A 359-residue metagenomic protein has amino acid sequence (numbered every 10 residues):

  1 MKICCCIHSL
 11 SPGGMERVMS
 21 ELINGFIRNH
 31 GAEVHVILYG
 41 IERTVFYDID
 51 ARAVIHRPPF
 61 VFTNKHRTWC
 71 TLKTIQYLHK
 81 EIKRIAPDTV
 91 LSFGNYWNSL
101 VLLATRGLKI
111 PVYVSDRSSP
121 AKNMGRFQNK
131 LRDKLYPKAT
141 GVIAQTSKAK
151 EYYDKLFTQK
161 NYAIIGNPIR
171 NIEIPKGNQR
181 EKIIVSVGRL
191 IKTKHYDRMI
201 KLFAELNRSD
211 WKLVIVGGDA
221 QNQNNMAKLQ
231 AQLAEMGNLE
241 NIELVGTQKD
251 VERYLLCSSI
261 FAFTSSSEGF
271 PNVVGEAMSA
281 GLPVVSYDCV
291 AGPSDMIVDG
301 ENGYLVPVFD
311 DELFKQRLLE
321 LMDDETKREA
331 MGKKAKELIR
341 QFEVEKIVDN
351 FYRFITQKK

Functional and structural regions predicted by a protein language model:
C4, G177-K194, I200-F203, L213-V216: Conserved donor-binding/catalytic core segment of Leloir-type glycosyltransferases
E16-E21, K182, I191-E205, N225-K228 (+1 more regions): A conserved mid-protein helix/loop that constitutes part of the nucleotide-sugar donor-binding site
V36-R43, V187, K212-K228: Glycosyltransferase donor-sugar binding loop
S92-N98, D116: Short His-centered aromatic/hydrophobic patch
P137-E173: Donor nucleotide-sugar binding/catalytic pocket of nucleotide-sugar-dependent glycosyltransferases
T247, S266: Aromatic "clamp/platform" in nucleotide-sugar-dependent glycosyltransferases that forms part of the donor/acceptor
P283-Y287: Short hydrophobic beta-strand element within catalytic cores of glycosyltransferases and related nucleotide-activated
V298-G300, Y304-E312, L319-E325, R340: Conserved acidic donor-binding segment of nucleotide-sugar-dependent glycosyltransferases
